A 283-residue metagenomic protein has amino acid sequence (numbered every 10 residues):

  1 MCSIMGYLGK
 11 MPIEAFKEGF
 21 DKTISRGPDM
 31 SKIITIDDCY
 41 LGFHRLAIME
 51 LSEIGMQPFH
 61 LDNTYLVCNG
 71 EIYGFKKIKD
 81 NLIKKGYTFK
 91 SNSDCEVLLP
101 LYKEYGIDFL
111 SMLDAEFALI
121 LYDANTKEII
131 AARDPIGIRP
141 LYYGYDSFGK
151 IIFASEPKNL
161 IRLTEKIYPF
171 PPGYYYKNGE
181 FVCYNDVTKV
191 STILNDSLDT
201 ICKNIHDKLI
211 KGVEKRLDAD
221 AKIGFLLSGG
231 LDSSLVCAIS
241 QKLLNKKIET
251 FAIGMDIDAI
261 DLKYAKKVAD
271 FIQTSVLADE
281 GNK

Functional and structural regions predicted by a protein language model:
M1-K283: Cysteine-centered catalytic environments shared across enzyme families
